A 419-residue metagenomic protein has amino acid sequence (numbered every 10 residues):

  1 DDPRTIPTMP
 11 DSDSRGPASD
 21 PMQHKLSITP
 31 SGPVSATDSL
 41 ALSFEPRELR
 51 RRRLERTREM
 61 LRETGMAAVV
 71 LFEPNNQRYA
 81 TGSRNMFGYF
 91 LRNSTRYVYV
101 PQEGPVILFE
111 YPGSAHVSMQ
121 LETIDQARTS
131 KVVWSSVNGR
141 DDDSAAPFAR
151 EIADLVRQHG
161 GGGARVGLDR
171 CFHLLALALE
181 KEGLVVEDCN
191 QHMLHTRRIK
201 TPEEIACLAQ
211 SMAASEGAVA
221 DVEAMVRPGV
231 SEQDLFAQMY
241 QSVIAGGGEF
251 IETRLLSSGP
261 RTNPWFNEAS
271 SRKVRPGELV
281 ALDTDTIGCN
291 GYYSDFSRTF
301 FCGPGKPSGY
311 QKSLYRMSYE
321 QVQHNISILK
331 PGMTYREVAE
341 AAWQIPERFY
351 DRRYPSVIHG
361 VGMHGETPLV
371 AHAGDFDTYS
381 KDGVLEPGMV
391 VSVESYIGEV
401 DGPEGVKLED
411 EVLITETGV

Functional and structural regions predicted by a protein language model:
D1-V419: Active-site neighborhoods and metal-handling regions in enzymes and metal-associated proteins
